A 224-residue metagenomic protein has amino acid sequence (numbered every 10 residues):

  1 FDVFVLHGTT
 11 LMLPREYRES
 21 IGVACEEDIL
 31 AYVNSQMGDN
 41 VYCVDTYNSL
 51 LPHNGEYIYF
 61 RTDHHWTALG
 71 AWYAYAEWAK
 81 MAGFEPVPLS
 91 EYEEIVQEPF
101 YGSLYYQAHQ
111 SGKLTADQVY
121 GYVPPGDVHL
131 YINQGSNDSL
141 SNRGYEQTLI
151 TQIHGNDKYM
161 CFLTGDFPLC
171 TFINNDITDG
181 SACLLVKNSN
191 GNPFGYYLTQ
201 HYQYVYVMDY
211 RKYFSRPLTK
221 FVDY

Functional and structural regions predicted by a protein language model:
F1-Y224: Extracellular glycan-modifying ectodomains
